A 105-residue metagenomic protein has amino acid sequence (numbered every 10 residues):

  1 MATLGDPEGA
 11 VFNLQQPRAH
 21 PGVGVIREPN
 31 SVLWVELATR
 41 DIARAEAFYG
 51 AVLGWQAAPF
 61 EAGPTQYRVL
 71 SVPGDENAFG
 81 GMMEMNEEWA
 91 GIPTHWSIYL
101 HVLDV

Functional and structural regions predicted by a protein language model:
M1-G5, V32-R40, S71, E88-V105: Vicinal oxygen chelate
M1-T3, L37-A78: Core segments of cupin and vicinal oxygen chelate
T3, F12-N13, G80-M83: Conserved beta-strand in the GNAT
N13-A47, V52-A58, H95-L100: N-terminal beta-strand motif that seeds the catalytic metal site of vicinal oxygen chelate
V23-I26, N86-A90: Short, flexible, solvent-exposed loop/turn segments with mixed acidic/basic and small polar residues
